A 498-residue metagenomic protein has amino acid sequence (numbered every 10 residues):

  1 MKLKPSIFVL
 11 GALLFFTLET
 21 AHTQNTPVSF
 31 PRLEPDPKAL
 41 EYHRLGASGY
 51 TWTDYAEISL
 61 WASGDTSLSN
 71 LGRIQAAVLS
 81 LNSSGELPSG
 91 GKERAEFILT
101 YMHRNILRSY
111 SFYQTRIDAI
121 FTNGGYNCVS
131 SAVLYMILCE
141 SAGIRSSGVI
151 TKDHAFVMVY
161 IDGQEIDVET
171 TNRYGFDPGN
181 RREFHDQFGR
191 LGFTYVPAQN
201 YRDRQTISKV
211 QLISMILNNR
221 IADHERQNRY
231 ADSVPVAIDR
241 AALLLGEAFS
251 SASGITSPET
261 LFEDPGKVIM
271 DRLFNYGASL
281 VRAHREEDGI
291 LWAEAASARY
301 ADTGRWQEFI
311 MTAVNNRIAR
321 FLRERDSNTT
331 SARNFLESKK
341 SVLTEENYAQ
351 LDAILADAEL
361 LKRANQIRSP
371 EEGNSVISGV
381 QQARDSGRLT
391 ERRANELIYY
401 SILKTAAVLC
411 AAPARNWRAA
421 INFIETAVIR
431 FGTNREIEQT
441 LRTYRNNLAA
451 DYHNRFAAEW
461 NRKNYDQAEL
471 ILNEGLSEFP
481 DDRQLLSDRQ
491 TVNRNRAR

Functional and structural regions predicted by a protein language model:
M1-F8: Bacterial N-terminal signal peptides that target proteins for export
V9-T17: Bacterial N-terminal signal peptides
E19-T23: Sec/Tat signal peptide C-region and signal peptidase I cleavage site
Q24-Q381, D385-A412, N416-R418, N422 (+4 more regions): A structural boundary/capping signal
S477-F479: Short, exposed beta-strand-loop hairpins at the edges of beta-sheets in extracellular/periplasmic proteins
